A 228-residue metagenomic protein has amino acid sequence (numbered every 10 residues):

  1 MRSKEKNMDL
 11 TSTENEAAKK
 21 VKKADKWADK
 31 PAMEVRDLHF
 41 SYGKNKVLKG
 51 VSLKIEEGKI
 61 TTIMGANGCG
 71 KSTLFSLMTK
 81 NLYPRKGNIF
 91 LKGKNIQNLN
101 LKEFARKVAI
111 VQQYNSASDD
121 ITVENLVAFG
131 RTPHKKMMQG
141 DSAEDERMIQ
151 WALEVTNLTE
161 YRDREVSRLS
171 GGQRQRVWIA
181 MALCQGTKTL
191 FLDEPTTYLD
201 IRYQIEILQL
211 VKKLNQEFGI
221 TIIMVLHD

Functional and structural regions predicted by a protein language model:
M1-H39: ABC-family P-loop ATPase nucleotide-binding domain
M64-A66: The feature captures the beta-strand-to-loop junction immediately N-terminal to the Walker
T79: Helix-to-loop junction immediately C-terminal to a conserved catalytic motif
G87-N95, F104: Conserved ABC transporter NBD signature motif
A128, A143-Y161, G186: Conserved ABC ATPase "signature" region
E165-L169, Q173: Conserved ABC ATPase signature
L190-E194: Catalytic Walker B motif of ABC-type/P-loop ATPase nucleotide-binding domains
